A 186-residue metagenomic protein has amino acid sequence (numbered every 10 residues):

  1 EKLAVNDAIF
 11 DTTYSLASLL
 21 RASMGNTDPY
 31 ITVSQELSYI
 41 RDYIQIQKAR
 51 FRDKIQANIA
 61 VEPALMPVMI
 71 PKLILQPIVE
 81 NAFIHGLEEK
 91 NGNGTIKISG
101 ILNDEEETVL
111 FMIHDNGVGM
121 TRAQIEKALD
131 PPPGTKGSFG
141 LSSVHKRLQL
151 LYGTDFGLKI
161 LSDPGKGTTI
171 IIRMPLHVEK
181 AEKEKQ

Functional and structural regions predicted by a protein language model:
E1-L161, G167-R173: Two-component histidine phosphotransfer core
F111, M174-Q186: Hydrophobic alpha-helices of bacterial signal-transduction systems
